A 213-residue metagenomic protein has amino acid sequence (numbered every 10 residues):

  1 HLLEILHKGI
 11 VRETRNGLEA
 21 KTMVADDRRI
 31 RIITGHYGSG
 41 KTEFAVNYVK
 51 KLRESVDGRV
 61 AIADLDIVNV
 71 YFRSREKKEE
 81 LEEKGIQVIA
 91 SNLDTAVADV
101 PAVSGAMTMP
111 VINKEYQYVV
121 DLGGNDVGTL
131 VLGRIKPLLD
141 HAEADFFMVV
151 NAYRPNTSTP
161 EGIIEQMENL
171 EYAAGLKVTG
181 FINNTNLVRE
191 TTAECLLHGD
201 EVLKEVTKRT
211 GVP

Functional and structural regions predicted by a protein language model:
I33: Hydrophobic anchor at the beta1->P-loop junction of P-loop NTPases
Y37: The conserved Walker
K41: Conserved lysine of the Walker
F44: Hydrophobic positions on the alpha1 helix immediately C-terminal to the Walker A/P-loop
K51-D99, A106: N-terminal phosphate/diphosphate-binding loop that engages ATP/GTP or pyrophosphate donors across diverse enzyme folds
N92-T95, Q117-G128: Switch II (G3) loop of P-loop NTPases
D126-P213: Conserved catalytic-core segment of NTP-binding enzymes
